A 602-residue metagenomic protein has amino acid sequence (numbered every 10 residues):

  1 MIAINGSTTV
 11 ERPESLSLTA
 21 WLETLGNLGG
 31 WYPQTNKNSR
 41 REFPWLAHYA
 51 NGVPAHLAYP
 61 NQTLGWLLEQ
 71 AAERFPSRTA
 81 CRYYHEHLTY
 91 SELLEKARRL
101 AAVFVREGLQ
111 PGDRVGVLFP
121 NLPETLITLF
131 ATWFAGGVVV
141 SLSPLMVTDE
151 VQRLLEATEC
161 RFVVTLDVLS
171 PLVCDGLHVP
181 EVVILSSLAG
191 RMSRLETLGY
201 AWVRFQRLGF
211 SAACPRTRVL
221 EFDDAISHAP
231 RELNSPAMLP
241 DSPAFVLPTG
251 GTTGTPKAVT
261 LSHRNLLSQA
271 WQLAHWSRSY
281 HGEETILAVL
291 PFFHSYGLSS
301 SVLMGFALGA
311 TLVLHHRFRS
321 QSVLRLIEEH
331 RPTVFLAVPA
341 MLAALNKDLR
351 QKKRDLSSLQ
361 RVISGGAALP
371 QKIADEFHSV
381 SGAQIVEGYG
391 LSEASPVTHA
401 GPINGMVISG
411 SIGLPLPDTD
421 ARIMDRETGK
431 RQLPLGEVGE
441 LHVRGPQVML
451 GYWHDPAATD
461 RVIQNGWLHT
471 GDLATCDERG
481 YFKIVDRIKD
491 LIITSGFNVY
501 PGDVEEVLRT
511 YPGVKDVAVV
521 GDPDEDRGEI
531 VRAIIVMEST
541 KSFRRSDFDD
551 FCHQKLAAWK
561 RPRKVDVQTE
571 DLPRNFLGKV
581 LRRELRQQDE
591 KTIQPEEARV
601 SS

Functional and structural regions predicted by a protein language model:
I2-P33, R106-E107, F134-D224, S539-K541: Structural core segment of the AMP-binding/adenylate-forming
P60, R82-Y90, L100-D149, N498 (+1 more regions): Conserved AMP-binding/adenylate-forming
T89-S91, A244-W271: Conserved AMP-binding A3 loop
M146, V163-D167, G445, L450-G451 (+5 more regions): AMP-binding/adenylate-forming catalytic core of the ANL superfamily
L198, P332-A337, N346-V407, D420 (+1 more regions): Gly/Ser/Thr-rich phosphate-binding loop
L208-P248, T255, S279-T285: Conserved pre-ATP/AMP-binding loop-to-beta segment of ANL
L267-T285, F293-V334, K347-D348: Conserved AMP-binding/adenylation subdomain of ANL enzymes
Y389, I408, R422-H442, R461 (+3 more regions): Conserved beta-loop-beta connector loops within the AMP-binding
